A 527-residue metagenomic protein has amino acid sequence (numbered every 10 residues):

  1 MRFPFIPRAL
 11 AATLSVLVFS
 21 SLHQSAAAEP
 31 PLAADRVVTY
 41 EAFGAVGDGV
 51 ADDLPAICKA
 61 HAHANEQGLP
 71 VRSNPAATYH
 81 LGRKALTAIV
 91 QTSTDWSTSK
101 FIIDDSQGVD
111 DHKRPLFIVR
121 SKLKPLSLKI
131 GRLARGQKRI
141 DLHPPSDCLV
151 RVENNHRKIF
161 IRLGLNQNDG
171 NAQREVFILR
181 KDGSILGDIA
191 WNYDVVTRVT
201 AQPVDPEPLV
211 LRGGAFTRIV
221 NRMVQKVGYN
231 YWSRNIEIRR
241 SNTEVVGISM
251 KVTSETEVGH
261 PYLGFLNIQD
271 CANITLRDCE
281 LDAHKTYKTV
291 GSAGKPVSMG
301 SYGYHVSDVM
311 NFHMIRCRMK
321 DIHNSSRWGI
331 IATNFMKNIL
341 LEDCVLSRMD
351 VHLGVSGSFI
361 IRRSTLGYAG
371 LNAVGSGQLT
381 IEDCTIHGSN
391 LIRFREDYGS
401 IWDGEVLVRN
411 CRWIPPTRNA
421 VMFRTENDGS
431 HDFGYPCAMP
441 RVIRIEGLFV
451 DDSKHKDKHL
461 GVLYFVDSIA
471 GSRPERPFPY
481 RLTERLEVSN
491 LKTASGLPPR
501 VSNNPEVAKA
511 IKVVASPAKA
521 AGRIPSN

Functional and structural regions predicted by a protein language model:
M1-I6: N-terminal secretory signal peptides that target proteins for export/translocation
A9-S21: Bacterial N-terminal signal peptides
S21-N527: Extracellular/periplasmic carbohydrate-active domains that bind, remodel, or depolymerize complex polysaccharides
